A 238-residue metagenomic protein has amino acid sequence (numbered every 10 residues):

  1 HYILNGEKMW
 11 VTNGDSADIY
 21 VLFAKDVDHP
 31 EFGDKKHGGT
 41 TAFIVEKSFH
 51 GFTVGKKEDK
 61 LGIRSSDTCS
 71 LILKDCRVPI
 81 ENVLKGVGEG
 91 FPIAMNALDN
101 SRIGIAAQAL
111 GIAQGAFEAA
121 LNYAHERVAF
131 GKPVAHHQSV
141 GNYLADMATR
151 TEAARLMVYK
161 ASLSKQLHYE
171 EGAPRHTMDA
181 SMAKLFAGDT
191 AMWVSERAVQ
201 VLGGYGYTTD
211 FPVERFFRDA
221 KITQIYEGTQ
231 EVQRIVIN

Functional and structural regions predicted by a protein language model:
H1-Y2, S70-I72, E89-N238: Alpha-helical interface subdomain recognition
N5-V54: A short core secondary-structure module
K8, G62-I63, R102, K184: Active-site PLP-lysine loop of aminotransferase-like
G39, D67, S181: Exposed loop/turn and edge beta-strand positions of beta-sandwich/beta-sheet ligand-binding modules
S48-R77: Flexible, small-/acidic-enriched active-site or ligand-binding loops
V78-E81, I103: Conserved, well-structured ligand/cofactor-binding cores
N82-V87: Cytochrome P450 core scaffold surrounding the K-helix E-X-X-R motif and the conserved "meander" helix-loop region
